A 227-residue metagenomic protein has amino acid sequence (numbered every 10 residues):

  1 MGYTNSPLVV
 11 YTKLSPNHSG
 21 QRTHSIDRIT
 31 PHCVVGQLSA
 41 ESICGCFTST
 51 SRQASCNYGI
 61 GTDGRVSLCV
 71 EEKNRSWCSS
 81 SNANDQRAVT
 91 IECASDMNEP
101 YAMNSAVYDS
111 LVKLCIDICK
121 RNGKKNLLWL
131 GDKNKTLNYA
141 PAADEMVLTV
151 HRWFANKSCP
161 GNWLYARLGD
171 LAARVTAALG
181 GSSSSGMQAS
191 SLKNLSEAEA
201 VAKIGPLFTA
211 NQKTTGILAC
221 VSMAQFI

Functional and structural regions predicted by a protein language model:
M1-D85: N-terminal catalytic cores of peptidoglycan-degrading enzymes
G2-Y11, H18-T23, M97-S191, L195: Basic/polar, cationic surfaces and motifs that engage anionic cell-wall and phosphate/carboxylate ligands
H24, N84, P100-Y108, E197 (+1 more regions): Solvent-exposed, acidic/flexible segments
R28, A88, V147: Hydrophobic "anchor" residues on beta-strands that sit immediately upstream of conserved functional sites
V35, E72, N82-P100, I116-K120 (+1 more regions): Cell-envelope and extracellular/periplasmic
S184-I227: N-terminal capping segments
